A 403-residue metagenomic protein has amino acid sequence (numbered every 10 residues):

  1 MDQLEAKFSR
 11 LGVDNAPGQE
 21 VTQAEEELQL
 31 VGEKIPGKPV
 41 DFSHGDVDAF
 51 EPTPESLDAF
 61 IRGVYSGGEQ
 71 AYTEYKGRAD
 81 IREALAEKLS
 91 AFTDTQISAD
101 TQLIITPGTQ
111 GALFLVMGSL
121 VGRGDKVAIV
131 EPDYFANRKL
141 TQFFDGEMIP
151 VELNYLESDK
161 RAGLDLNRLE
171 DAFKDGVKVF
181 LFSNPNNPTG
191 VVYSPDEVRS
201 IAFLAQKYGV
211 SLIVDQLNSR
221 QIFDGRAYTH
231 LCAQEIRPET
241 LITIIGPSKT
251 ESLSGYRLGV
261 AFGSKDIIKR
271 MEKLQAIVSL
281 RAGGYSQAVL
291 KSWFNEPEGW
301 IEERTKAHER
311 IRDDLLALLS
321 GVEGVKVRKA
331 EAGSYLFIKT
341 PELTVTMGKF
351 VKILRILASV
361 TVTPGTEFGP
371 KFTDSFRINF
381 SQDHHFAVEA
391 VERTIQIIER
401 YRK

Functional and structural regions predicted by a protein language model:
L4-F8, Q234-E309, L316-L318, E392 (+1 more regions): Conserved core segment of the aminotransferase class I/II
G12-P107, L115, F294-N295, Y401-K403: N-terminal small-domain helix-loop-helix segment of the aminotransferase-like
E69-L204, R220-Q221, R226-P238, I242 (+1 more regions): Conserved core of the PLP fold type I
F144, K207-Y208, V322, A358 (+1 more regions): Helix C-cap/helix->beta junction micro-motif
E170-D171, I353-V362, F368-K403: PLP-dependent enzyme catalytic core of the Aspartate aminotransferase-like
K291, A307-L316, V327-T340: Conserved glycine-rich beta-strand-loop-beta hairpin in the small C-terminal domain of fold type I
